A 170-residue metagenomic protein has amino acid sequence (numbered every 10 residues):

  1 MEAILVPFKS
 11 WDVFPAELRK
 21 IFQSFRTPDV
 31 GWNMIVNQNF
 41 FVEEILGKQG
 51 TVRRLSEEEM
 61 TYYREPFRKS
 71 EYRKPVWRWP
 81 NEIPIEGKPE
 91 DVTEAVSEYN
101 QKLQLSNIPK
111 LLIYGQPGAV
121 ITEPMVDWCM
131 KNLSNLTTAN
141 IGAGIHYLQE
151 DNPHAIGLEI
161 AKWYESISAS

Functional and structural regions predicted by a protein language model:
M1-G142, G157, A161-S168: Flexible "cap/lid" subdomain of the alpha/beta-hydrolase fold that forms the substrate-access gate
G144-G157: Catalytic histidine-centered segment of alpha/beta-hydrolase-like enzymes
